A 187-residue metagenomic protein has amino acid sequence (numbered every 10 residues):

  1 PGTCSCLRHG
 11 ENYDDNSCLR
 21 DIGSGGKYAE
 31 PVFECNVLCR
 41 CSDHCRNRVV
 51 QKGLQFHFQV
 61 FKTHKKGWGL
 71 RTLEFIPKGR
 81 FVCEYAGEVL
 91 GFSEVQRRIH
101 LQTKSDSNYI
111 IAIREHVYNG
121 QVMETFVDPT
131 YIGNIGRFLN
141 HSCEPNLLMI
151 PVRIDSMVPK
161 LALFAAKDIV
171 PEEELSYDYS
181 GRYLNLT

Functional and structural regions predicted by a protein language model:
P1-W68, G181, T187: Accessory low-complexity/Zn-finger-associated flanking regions of SET/PR-domain chromatin methyltransferases
L19-D21, V158-L161: Active-site-adjacent structural elements in folded domains
K27-Y28, F33, V37, R48-R153 (+1 more regions): Catalytic cores of histone-lysine modification enzymes
E84, S176-Y177: A generic structural signal for residues embedded in beta-strands
L148, D155-M157, Y179: Active-site pocket scaffolds in enzymes
M157, L184-N185: Short glycine/serine/proline-enriched coil/turn segments at secondary-structure junctions
L163-I169: Exposed beta-sheet edge/beta-hairpin loop segments within beta-rich domains
